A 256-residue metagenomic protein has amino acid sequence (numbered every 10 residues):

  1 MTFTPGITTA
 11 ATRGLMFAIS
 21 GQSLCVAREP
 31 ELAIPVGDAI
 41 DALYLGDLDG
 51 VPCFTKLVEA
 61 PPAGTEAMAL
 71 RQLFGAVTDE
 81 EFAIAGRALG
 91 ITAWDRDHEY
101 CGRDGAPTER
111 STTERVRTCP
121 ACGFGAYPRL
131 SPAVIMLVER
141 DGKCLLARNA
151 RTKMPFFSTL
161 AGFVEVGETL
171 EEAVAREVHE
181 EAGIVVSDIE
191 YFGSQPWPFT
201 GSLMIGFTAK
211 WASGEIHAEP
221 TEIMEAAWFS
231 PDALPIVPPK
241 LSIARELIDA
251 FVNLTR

Functional and structural regions predicted by a protein language model:
M1-H98, E109, K153-F157, E219-R256: Nudix hydrolase/Nudix homology domain
S20, L48-D49, R140-G142, S213: Short acidic-glycine loop/turn motifs at beta-strand connectors
I84-V134: Acidic, metal-coordinating catalytic segment for phosphate/diphosphate chemistry, firing primarily on the Nudix
V116-T159, V185-V186, A209: N-terminal strand-loop-strand
V134, L203-I205, M224: Change "...and in nucleic-acid phosphodiester-cleaving endonucleases..." to "...and in nucleic-acid processing enzymes
R148-N149, A161, D188-Q195, W211 (+2 more regions): Active-site proximal loops enriched in glycine and acidic residues that flank catalytic Cys/His/Asp and coordinate
S158-F192, F207, E215: The catalytic Nudix box helix
Q195-A218: Active-site-adjacent beta-strand/loop module that shapes the phosphate/pyrophosphate-binding cleft
